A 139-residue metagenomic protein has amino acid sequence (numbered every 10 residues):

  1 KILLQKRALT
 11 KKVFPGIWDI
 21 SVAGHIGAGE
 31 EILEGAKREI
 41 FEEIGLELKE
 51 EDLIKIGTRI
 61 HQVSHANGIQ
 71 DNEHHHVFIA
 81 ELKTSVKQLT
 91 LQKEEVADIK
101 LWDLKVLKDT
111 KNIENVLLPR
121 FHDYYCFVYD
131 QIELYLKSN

Functional and structural regions predicted by a protein language model:
K1-E42: Conserved Nudix-box catalytic region and its N-terminal flanking loop in Nudix hydrolases and closely related
G16, A28, K55-H65, I69-N139: Nudix hydrolase/Nudix homology domain
I20-A23, I44, L48, L82 (+1 more regions): Generic hydrophobic/packing signal
E39-E47, Q62: Mid-sequence acidic-hydrophobic segments that form the walls of catalytic/ligand-binding cavities or oligomerization
E47-G57: A short coil-to-beta-strand element that immediately follows conserved catalytic motifs
